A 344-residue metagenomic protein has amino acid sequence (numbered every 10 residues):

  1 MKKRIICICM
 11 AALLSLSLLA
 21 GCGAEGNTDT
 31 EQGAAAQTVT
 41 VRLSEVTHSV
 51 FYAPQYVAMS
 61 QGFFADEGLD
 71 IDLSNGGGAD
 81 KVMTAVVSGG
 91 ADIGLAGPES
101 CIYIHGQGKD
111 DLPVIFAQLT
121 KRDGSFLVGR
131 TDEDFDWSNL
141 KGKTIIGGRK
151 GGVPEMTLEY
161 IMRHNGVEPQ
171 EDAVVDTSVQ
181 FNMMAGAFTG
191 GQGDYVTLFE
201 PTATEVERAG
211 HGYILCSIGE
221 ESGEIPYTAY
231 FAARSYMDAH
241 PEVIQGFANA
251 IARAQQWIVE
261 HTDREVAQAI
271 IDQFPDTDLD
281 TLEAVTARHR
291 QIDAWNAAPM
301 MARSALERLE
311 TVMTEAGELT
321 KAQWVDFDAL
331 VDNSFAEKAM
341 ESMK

Functional and structural regions predicted by a protein language model:
M1-T40, A339-K344: Short, low-complexity disordered leader/linker segments with a strong preference for bacterial N-terminal type II
Q32-E171, V175-Q180, D194-E200, H211 (+2 more regions): Short, glycine-/small- and polar/acidic-enriched structural segments that line small-molecule recognition paths
Y52, M83, V87, P98-C101 (+11 more regions): Extracytoplasmic/secreted envelope proteins and their assembly/folding machinery, especially bacterial periplasmic
A91-G94, R290-S304, F335-K344: Short amphipathic alpha-helical segments at helix boundaries and their inter-helical linkers
N182-F274: Pocket-lining segment of extracytoplasmic ligand-binding domains
D238-T320: Secondary-structure end/capping motifs
E310-K344: Conserved C-terminal helix/tail region of periplasmic/extracytoplasmic solute-binding proteins
